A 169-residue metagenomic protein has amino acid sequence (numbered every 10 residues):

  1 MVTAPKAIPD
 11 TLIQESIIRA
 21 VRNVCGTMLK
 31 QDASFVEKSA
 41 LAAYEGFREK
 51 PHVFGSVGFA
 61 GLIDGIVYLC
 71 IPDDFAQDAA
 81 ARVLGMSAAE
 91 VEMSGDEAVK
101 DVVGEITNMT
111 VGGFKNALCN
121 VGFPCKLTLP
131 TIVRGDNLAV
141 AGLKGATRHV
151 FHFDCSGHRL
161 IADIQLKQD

Functional and structural regions predicted by a protein language model:
M1-D169: N-terminal auxiliary interaction/assembly segments of multi-subunit proteins
